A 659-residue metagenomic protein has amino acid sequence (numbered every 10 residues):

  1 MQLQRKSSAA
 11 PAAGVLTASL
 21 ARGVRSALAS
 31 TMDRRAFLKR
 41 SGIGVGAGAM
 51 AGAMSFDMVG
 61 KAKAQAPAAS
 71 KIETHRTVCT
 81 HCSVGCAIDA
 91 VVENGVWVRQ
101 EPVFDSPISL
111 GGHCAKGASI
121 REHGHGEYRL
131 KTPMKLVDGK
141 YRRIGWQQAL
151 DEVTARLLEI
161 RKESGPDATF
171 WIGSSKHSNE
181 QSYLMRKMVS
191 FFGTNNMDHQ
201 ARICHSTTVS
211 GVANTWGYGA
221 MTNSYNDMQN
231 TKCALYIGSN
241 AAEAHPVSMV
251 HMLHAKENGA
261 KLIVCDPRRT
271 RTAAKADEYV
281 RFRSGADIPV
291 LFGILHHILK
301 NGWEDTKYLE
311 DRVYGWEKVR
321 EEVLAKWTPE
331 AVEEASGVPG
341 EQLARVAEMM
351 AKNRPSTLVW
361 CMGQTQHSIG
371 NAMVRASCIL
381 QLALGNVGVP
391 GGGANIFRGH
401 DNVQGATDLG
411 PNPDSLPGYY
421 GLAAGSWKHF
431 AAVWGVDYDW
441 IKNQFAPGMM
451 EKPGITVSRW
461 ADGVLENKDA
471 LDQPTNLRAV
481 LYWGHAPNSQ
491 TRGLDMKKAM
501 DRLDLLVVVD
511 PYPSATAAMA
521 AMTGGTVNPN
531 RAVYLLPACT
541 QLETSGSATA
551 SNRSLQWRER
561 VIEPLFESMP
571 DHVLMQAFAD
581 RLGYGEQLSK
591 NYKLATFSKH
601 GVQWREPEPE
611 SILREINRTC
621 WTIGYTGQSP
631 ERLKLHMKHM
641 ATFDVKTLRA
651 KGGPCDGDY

Functional and structural regions predicted by a protein language model:
Q2-W303, R312, V319, P339-G340 (+7 more regions): N-terminal export/assembly segments and adjacent metallocofactor-ligating motifs of anaerobic energy-metabolism
A10, R22, K63, V359 (+2 more regions): Intrinsically disordered, low-complexity serine/threonine-rich segments
A21, P609, P630-L633: Short amphipathic alpha-helical segments that mediate assembly, nucleic-acid/protein binding, or membrane association
D33, G337-Q342, T642, C655-Y659: Helix N-cap / loop-to-helix initiation motif
S206-I379, A383-P390, F397-T622, T626: Non-catalytic alpha/beta scaffold blocks inside enzyme catalytic domains
K634-K638: Extracytoplasmic/secretory soluble proteins
